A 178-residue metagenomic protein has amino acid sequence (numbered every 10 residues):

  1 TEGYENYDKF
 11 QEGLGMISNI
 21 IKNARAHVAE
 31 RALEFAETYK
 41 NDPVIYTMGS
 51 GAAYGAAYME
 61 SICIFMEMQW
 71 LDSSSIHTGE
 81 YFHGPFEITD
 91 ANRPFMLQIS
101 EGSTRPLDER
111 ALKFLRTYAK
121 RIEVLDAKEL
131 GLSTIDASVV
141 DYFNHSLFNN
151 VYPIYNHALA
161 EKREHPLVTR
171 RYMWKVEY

Functional and structural regions predicted by a protein language model:
T1-Y178: A SIS-like phosphosugar-recognition module
